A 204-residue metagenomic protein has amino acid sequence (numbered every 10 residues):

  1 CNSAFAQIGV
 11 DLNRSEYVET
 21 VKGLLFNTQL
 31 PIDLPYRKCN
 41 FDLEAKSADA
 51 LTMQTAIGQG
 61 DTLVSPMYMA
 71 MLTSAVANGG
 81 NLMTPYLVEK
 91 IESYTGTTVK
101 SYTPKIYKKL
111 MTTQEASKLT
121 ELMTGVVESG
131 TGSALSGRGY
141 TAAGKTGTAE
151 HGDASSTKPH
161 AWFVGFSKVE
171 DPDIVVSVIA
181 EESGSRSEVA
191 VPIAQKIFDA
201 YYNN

Functional and structural regions predicted by a protein language model:
C1-V178: Beta-lactam-recognizing serine transpeptidase/beta-lactamase-like catalytic domain environment
S15-K22, L63, G137-R138, E181-N204: Periplasmic/cell-envelope proteins involved in peptidoglycan metabolism and beta-lactam response
